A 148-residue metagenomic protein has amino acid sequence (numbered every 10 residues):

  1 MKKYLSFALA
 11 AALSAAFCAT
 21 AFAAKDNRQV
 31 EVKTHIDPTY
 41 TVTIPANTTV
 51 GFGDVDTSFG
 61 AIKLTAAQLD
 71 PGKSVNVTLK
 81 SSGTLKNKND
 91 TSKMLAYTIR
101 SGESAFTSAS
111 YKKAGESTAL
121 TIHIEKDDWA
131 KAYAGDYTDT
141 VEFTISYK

Functional and structural regions predicted by a protein language model:
M1-Y4: Positively charged n-region of N-terminal signal peptides that target proteins for export
A15: Short, Gly/Pro- and small/polar-rich lid/capping loops
F22-N89, F106-K148: N-terminal small/polar-rich segments of proteins
K88-S101: Short, surface-exposed beta-strand/strand-loop-strand elements in extracellular ectodomains
